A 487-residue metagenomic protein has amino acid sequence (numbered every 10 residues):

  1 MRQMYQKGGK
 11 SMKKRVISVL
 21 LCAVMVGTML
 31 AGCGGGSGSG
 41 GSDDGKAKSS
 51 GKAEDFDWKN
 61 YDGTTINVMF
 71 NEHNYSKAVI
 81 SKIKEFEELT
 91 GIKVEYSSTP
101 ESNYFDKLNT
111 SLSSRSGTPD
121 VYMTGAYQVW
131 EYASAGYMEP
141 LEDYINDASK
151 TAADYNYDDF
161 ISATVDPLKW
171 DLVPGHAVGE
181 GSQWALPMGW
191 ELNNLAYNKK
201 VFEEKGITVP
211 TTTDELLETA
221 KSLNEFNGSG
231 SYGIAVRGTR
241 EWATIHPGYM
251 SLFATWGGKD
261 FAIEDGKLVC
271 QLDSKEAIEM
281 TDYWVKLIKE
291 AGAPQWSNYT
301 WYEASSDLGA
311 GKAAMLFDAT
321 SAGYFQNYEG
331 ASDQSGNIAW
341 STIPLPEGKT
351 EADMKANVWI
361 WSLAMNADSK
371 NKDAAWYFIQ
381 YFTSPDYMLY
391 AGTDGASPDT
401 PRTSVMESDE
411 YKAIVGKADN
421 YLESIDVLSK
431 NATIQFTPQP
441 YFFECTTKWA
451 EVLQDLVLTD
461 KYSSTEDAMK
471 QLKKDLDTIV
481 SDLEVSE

Functional and structural regions predicted by a protein language model:
M1-I66, E88, K474-E487: Short, low-complexity disordered leader/linker segments with a strong preference for bacterial N-terminal type II
K48-N60, Y127-L192, A339-S341, A413: Hinge/lid segment of periplasmic solute-binding proteins
W58-N60, E142-A163, G238-T239, W256-E279 (+3 more regions): Short, solvent-exposed loop/beta-turn-alpha elements that line the ligand-binding surface or hinge of extracytoplasmic
E85-P167, K200-T211, S305-D307, G311-M315 (+1 more regions): Extracytoplasmic "Venus flytrap"/periplasmic binding protein-like
K93, S113-S114, G181, E204-K205 (+4 more regions): Extracytoplasmic/periplasmic substrate-recognition and gating elements
D171-M188, N193, L217-V269, A313: Extracytoplasmic/periplasmic solute-binding protein
A220-S222, I263-S297, A339: Glycine-centered hinge/linker elements that transmit conformational signals in sensory and ligand-binding systems
A356, A418-D475: C-terminal capping/gating helix-and-loop segments adjacent to ligand/active sites or protein-protein/ligand interfaces
